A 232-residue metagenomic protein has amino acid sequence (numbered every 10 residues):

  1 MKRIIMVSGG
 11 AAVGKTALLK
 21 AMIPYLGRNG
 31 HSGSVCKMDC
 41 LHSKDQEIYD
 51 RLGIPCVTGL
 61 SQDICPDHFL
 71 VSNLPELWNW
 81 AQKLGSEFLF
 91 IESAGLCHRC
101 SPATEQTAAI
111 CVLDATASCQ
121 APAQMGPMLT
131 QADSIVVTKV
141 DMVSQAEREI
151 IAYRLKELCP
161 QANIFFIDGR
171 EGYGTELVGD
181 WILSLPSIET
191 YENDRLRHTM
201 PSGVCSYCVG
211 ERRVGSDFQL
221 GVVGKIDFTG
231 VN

Functional and structural regions predicted by a protein language model:
K2-A17, I23-G27, S187-N232: P-loop NTP-binding site
K2-E105, V140, Y173: Nucleotide-state-sensitive switch-loop elements of NTP-binding domains
V35, C111, I135-V137: Structural beta-sheet core signal
H42-Q46, Q120-M125, E147-R154: Short, glycine/polar-rich helix-capping loops at beta-to-alpha or helix-loop-helix junctions that flank or form
P66-L70, S118-G126: Short, charged, surface-exposed secondary-structure boundary motifs
V71-E76, E176-P186, S206-E211: Short, surface-exposed amphipathic charged segments that create phosphate/polyanion-binding patches used for binding
G95-A117, G126-D133: Inter-motif core of Ras-like GTPase G domains
S134, D141-R197: Canonical P-loop GTPase G-domain recognition
